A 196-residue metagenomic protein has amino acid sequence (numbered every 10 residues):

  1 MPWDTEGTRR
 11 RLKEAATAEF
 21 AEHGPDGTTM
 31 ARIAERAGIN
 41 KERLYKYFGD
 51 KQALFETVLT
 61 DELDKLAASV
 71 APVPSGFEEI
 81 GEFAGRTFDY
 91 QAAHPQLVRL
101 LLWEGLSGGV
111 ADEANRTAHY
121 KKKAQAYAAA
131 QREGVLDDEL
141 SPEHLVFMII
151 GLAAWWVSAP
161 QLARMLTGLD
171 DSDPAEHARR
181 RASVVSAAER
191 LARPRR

Functional and structural regions predicted by a protein language model:
M1-G7, R196: N-terminal intrinsically disordered/low-complexity leader segments
W3, E56-F83, Y120, A128: Amphipathic alpha-helical linker/stalk segments
R11, A15-A53, T57: Helix-turn-helix
E14, F77-L106, T117, E143-I150 (+1 more regions): Amphipathic alpha-helical segments that line or abut small-molecule/effector binding pockets and mediate allosteric
F55, Q91-V110, A159-T167: Amphipathic alpha-helical segments used for helix-helix packing
D89-A93, K121-E133, G151-L152, S158-R196: C-terminal peripheral helix-coil segments that are non-catalytic and often amphipathic
A114-N115, R132-M148: All-alpha amphipathic helical-bundle segments outside canonical DNA-binding/catalytic cores that form hydrophobic
